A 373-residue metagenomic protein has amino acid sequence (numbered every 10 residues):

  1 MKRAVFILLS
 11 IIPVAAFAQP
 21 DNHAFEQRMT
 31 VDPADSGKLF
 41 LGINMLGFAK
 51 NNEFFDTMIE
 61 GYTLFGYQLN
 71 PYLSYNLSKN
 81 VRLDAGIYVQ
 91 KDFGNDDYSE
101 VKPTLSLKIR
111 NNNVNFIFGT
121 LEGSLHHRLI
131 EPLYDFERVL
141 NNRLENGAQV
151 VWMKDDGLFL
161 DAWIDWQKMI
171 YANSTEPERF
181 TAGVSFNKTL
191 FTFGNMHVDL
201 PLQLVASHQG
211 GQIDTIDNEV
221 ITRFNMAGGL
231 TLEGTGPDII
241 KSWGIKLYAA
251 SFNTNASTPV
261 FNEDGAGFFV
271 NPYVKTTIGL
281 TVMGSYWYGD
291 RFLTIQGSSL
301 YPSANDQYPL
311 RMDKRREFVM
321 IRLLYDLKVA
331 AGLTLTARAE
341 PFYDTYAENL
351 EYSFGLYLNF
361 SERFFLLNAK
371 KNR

Functional and structural regions predicted by a protein language model:
M1-A4, Q19: Positively charged n-region of N-terminal signal peptides that target proteins for export
R3-V14: Sec-dependent N-terminal signal peptides
A18-S99, P103-I109, E351-R373: Beta-barrel outer-membrane channel/assembly domains of diderm bacteria
P20, G66, G86, T104 (+4 more regions): Exposed, low-structure sequence patches enriched in small/polar residues
E53, N115-N187: Surface-exposed coil loops of outer-membrane beta-barrel proteins
F54-I59, E131-P132, L300-Q307: Flexible, solvent-exposed loop segments that connect beta-strands
K79, E137-N141, Y308-R311: A short acidic, glycine-rich active-site loop that binds or catalyzes chemistry on phosphate/adenosine moieties
